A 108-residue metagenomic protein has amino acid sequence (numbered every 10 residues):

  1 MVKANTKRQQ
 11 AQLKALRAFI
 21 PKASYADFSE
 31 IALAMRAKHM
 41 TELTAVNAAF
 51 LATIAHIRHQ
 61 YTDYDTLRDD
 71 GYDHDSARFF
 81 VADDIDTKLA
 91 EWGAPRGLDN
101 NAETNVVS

Functional and structural regions predicted by a protein language model:
M1-S108: Structure-specific DNA junction-binding interface
